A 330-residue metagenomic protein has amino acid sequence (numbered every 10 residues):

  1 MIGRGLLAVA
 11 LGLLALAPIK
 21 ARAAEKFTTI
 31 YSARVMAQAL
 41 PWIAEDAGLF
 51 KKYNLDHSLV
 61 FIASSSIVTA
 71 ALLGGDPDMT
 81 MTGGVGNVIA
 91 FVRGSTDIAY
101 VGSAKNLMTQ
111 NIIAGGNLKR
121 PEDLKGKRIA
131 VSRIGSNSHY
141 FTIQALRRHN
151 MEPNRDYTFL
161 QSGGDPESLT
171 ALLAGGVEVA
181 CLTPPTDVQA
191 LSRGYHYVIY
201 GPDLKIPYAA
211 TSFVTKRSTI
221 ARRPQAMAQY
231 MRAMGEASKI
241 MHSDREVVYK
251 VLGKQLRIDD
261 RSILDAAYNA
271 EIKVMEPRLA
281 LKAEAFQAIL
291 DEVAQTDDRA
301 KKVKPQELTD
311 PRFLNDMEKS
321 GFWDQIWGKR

Functional and structural regions predicted by a protein language model:
M1-I2: N-terminal secretory signal peptides that target proteins for export/translocation
G5-A17: Bacterial N-terminal signal peptides
P18-R22: Signal peptide processing junction and immediate N-terminal pro/mature segment of secreted/exported proteins
A23-A174, E178-P184, H196-P207: Short, glycine-/small- and polar/acidic-enriched structural segments that line small-molecule recognition paths
I43-A44, T109-K119, A209-Q225, V274-P277: A bilobed periplasmic-binding-protein/Venus flytrap-type ligand-binding module shared by bacterial periplasmic
P166-R257: Pocket-lining segment of extracytoplasmic ligand-binding domains
A221-V303: Secondary-structure end/capping motifs
D291-R330: Conserved C-terminal helix/tail region of periplasmic/extracytoplasmic solute-binding proteins
